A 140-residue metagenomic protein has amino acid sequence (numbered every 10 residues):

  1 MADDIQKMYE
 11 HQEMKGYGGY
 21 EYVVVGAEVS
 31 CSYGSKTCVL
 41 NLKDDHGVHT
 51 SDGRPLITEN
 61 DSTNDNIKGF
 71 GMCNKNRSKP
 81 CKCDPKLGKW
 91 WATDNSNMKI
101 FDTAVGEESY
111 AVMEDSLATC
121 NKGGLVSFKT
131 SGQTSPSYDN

Functional and structural regions predicted by a protein language model:
M1-N140: Intrinsically disordered, low-complexity proline/glycine-rich segments
